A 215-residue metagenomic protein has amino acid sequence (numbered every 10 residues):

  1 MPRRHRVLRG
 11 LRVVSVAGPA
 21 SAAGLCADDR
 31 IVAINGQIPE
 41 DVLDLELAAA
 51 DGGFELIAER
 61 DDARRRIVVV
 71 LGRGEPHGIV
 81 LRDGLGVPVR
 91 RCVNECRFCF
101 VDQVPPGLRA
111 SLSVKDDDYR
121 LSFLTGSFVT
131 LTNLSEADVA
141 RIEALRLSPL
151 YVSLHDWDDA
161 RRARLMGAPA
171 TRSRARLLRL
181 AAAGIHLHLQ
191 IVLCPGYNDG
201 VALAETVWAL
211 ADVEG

Functional and structural regions predicted by a protein language model:
M1-S15, L47, E55-E59, R65-L85: PDZ/PDZ-like peptide-tail recognition elements
S15-A20, E40-V42: Short alpha-helix capping/helix-loop boundary micro-motifs
P19-G24, E46-L47: Short, surface-exposed secondary-structure edge patches
A20, D28-I31, L56, C99: Terminal peptide-recognition signature
A22-E40: Conserved PDZ fold ligand-binding element
N35, L43-D51: Small cofactor-carrier domains centered on a conserved lysine used for covalent cofactor attachment
G36-Q37, E59-D61: Short, surface-exposed secondary-structure boundary micro-motifs
D62-R64, R73-G215: Conserved Radical SAM active-site core
